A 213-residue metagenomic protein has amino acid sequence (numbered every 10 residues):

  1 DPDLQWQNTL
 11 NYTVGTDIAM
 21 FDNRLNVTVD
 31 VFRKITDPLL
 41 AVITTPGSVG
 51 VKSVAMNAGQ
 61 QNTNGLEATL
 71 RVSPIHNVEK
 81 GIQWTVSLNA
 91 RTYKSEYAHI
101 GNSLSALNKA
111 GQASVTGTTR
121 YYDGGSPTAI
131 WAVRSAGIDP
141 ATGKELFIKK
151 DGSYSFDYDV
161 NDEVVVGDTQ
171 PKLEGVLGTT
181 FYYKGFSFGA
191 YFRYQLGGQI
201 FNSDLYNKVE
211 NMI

Functional and structural regions predicted by a protein language model:
D1, T9, T44-T45, G50 (+5 more regions): Short capping/connector residues at structural and topological boundaries
D1-Y121: Extracellular/periplasmic, surface-exposed regions of secreted and cell-surface proteins
G15, N161-D162, E174-L177: Short, hydrophobic/aromatic alpha-helical segments in well-folded domains
D17, S135, G178: Short, surface-exposed charged micro-motifs
T36, K94, Y182-I213: C-terminal beta-signal and adjacent terminal beta-strands/loops of Gram-negative outer-membrane beta-barrel proteins
M56, I75-T169, I200, V209-N211: Conserved small-residue
A58, V133, L173, F192-Y194 (+1 more regions): Long, contiguous hydrophobic alpha-helical segments, chiefly transmembrane helices and signal peptides
Q83-T85, D168-L196: Conserved C-terminal beta-signal and adjacent last beta-strands/turns of outer-membrane beta-barrel proteins
